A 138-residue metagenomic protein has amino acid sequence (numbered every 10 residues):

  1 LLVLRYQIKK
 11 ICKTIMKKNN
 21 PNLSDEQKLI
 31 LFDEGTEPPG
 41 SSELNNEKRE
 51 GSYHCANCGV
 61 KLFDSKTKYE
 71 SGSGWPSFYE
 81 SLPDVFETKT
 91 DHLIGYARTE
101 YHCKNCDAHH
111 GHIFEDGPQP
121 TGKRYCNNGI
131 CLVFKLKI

Functional and structural regions predicted by a protein language model:
L1-I15: N-terminal amphipathic/basic-hydrophobic helices that include classical n-h-c signal peptides and signal-anchor
I15-I138: A short Gly-Trp-Pro
